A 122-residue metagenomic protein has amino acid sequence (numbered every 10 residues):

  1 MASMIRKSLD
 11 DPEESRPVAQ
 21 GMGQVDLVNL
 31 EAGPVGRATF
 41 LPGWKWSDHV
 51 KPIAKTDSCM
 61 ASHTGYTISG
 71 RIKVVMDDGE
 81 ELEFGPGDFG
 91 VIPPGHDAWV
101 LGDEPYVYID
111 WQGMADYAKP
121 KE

Functional and structural regions predicted by a protein language model:
M1-T39, S47: A short, N-terminal "cap"/entry segment at the start of jelly-roll beta-barrel domains of the cupin/DSBH fold
A2-D11, W99-E122: Double-stranded beta-helix
E31-G36, P42, H63, I68-G70 (+1 more regions): A generic structural signal for short beta-strands and their flanking turns/coil linkers
G36, E80-L82, V107: Short beta-strand segments
R37-S58: Conserved short histidine dyad/triad with adjacent acidic residue
K45-W46, G70-V75, A98: Short beta-strand segments in beta-sandwich/barrel cores
P52-D78: Glycine- and acidic-residue-biased ligand/ion/polar-headgroup-sensing regions
M76-G95: Short acidic-glycine-tyrosine-enriched beta hairpin
